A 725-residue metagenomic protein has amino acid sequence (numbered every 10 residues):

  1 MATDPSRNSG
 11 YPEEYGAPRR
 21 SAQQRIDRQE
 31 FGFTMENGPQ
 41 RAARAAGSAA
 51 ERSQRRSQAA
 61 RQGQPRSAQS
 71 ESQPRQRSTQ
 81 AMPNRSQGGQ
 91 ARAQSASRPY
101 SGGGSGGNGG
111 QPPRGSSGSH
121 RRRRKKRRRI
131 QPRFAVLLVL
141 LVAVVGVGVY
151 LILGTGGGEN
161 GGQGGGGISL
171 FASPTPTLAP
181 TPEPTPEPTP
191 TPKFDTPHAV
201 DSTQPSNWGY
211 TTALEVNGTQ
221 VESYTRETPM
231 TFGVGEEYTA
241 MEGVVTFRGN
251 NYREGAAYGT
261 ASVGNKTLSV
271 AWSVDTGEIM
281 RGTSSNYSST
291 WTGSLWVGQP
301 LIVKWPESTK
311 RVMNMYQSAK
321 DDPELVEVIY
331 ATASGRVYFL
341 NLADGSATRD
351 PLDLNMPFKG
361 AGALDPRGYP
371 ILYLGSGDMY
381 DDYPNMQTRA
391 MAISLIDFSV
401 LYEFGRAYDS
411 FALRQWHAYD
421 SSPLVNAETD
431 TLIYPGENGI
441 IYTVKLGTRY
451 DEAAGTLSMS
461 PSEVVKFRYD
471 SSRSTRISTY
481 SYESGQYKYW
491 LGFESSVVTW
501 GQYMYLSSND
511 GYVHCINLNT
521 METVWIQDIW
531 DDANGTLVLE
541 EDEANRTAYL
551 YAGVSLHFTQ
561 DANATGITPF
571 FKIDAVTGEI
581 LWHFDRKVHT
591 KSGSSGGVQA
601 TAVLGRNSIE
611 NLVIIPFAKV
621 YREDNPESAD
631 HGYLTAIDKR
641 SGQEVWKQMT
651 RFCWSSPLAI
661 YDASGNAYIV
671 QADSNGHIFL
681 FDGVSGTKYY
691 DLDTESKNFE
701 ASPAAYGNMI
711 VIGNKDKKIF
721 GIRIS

Functional and structural regions predicted by a protein language model:
M1-R124: N-terminal targeting leaders characterized by basic, low-complexity, disordered sequences that direct proteins
P12, G16-P18, G32, R41-R44 (+3 more regions): Sequence/structural signature of beta-propeller modules and their immediately flanking N-terminal secretory/stalk
E30, G38, P83, G88 (+7 more regions): Intrinsically disordered and other compositionally biased segments
K125-L140: N-terminal Sec-pathway targeting helices
V139-V144, P300: Small-residue packing motifs within transmembrane alpha-helices
V142-L153: Hydrophobic alpha-helical membrane-insertion segments, chiefly the h-region of N-terminal signal peptides
P188-G233, E254-W296, L301-L374, D378-Y419 (+2 more regions): Extracytoplasmic/lumenal domain signature
